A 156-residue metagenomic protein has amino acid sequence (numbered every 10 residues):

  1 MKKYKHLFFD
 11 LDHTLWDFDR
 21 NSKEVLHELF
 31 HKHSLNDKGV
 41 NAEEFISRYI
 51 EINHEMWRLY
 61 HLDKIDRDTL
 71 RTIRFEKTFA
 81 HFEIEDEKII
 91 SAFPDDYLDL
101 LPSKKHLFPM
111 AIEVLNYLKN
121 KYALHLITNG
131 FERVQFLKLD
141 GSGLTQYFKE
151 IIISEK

Functional and structural regions predicted by a protein language model:
K2-L11, L15-F108: N-terminal helical cap/lid subdomain that shapes the substrate entry/recognition surface in HAD-like hydrolases
D10-H13, L139, G143: Residue-level signal for pocket-adjacent positions within structured domains
A92-H106, A111-S142, F148-K156: Substrate-recognition element of Asp-dependent hydrolases with the DxDx(T/V) motif
